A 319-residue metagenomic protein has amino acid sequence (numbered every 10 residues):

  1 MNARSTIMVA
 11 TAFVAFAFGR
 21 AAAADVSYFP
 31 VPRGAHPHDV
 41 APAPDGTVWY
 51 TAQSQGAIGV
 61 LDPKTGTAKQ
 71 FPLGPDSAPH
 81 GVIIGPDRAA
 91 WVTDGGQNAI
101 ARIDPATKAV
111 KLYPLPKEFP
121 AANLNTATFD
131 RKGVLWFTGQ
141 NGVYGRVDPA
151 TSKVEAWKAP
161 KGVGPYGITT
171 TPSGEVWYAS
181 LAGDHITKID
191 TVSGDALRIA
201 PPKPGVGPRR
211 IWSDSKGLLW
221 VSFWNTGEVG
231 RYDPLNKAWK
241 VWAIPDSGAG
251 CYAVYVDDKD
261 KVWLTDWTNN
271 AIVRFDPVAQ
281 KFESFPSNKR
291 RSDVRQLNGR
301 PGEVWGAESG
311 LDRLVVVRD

Functional and structural regions predicted by a protein language model:
M8-A17: Bacterial N-terminal signal peptides
A23-A35: A short helix->beta-strand "capping" segment at the edge of beta-propeller domains
S27-P30, T67-P72, A109-P116, K153-K158 (+3 more regions): A short beta-strand motif characteristic of beta-propeller blades
P32-D45, G74-D87, E118-K132, K161-S173 (+5 more regions): Beta-rich, blade/repeat-based domains predominating in secreted/periplasmic proteins but also intracellular
H38, P42-P75: N-terminal, post-signal-peptide region of Sec/Tat-exported proteins
W49-S54, A90-G96, L135-N141, V176-A182 (+3 more regions): Conserved beta-strand positions in repeat-built beta-propeller and related beta-rich domains
A57-V60, N98-R102, V143-R146, H185-K188 (+3 more regions): A short loop-to-beta-strand structural motif that recurs across blades of beta-propeller domains
D62-G66, D104-K108, D148-S152, D190-G194 (+3 more regions): Short loop/turn segments that connect beta-strands within beta-propeller blades
